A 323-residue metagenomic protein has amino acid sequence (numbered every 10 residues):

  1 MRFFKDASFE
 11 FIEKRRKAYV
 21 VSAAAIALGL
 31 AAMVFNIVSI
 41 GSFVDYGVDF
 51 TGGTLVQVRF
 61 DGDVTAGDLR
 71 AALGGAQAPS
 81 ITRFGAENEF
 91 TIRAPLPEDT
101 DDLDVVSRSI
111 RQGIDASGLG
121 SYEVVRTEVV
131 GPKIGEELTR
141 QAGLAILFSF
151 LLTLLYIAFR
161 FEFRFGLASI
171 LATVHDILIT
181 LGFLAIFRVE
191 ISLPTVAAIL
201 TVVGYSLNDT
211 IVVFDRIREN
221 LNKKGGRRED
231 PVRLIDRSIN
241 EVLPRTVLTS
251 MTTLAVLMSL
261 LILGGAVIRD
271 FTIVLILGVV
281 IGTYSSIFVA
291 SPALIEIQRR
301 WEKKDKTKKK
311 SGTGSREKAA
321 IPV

Functional and structural regions predicted by a protein language model:
M1-V323: A structural signal for conserved, well-ordered secondary-structure elements that form binding/interaction cores
